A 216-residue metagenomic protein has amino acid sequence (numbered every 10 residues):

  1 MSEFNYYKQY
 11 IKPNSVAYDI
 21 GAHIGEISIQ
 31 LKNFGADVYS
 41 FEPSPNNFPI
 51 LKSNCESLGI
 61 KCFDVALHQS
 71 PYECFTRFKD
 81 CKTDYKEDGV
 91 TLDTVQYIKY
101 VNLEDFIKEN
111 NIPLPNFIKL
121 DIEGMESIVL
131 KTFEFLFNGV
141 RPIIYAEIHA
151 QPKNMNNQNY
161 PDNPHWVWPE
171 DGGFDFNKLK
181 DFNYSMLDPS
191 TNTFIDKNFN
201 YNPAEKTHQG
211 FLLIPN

Functional and structural regions predicted by a protein language model:
M1-N216: Phosphate/nucleotide-binding beta-alpha loop and adjacent structural elements of enzyme active sites
